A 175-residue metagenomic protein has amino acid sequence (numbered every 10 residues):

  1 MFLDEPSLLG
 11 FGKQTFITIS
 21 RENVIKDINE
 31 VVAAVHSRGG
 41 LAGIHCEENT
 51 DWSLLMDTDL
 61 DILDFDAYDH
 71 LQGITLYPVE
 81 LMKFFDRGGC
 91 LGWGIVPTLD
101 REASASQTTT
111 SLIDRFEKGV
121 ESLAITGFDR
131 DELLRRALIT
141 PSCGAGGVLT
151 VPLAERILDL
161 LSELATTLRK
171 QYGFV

Functional and structural regions predicted by a protein language model:
M1-P78, P97: Active-site loop segments of alpha/beta catalytic cores
D61-F174: Catalytic-face loop-and-helix region of soluble metabolic enzyme cores
